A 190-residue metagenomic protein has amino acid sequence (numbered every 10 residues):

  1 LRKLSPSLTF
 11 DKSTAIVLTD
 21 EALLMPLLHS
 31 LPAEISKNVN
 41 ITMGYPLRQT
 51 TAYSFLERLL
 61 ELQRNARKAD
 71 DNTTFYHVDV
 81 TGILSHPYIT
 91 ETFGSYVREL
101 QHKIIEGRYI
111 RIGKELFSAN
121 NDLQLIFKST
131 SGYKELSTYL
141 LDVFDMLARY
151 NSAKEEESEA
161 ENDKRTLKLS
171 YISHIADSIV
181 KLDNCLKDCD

Functional and structural regions predicted by a protein language model:
L1-D190: Polyanion-engaging groove/track-forming segments
